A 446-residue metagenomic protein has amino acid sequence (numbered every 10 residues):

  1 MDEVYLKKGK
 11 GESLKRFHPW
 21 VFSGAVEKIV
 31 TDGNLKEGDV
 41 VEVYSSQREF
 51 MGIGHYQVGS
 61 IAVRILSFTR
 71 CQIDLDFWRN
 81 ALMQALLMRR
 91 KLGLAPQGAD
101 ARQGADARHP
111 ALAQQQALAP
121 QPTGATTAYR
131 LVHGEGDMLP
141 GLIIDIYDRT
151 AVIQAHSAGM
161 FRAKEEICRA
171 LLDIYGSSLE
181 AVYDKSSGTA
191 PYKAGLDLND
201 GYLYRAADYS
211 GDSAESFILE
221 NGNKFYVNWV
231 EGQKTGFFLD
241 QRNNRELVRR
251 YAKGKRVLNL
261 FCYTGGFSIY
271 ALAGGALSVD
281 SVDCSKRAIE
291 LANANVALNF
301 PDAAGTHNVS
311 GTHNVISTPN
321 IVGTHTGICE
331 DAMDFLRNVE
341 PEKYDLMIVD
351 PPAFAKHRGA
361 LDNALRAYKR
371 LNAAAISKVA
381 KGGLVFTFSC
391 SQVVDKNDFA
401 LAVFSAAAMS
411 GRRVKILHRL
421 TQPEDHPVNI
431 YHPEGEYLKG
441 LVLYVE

Functional and structural regions predicted by a protein language model:
M1-A101, L112-D148: Non-catalytic accessory regions of SAM-dependent methyltransferases
G134-L139, I143-D145, F161-F237: Non-catalytic substrate-recognition/targeting regions of SAM-dependent transferases
G254-Y263: Conserved class I S-adenosyl-L-methionine
T264-A276: Conserved SAM-binding loop of SAM-dependent methyltransferases across substrates and taxa, primarily the Class I
S278-D283: Conserved SAM-binding motif I beta-strand of class I
E290-N308, N314, T318-K343: S-adenosyl-L-methionine
K343, L384-E446: C-terminal catalytic and target-recognition region of SAM-dependent MTase-like enzymes, primarily methyltransferases
D345-A374: Mobile active-site "lid"/loop adjacent to the S-adenosyl-L-methionine
